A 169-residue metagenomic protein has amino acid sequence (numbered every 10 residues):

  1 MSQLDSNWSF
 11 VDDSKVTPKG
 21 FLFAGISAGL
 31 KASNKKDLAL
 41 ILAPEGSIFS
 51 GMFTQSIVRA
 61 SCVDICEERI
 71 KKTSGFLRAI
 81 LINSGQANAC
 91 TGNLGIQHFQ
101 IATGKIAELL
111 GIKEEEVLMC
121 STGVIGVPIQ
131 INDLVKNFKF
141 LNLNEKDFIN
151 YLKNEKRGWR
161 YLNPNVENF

Functional and structural regions predicted by a protein language model:
M1-V58: N-terminal amphipathic/basic leader segments beginning at the initiator methionine
I41-L42, L81-N83, M119-S121: Short beta-strand segments
E45, E68, G85-A87, T122-V124: Short, ordered loop/turn segments at secondary-structure junctions
Q55-D64, N93-I101: Glycine-rich anion/phosphate-binding loops
I57, S74-G85: A short glycine/small-residue-enriched secondary-structure motif
C62-K72: Short, charged beta->alpha transition segments
L81-L110: Alpha-helical support elements that line or immediately flank enzyme active sites and cofactor-binding pockets
Q100-I101, K105-F169: Glycine-rich, mobile lid/loop segments that gate access to catalytic sites or pores
